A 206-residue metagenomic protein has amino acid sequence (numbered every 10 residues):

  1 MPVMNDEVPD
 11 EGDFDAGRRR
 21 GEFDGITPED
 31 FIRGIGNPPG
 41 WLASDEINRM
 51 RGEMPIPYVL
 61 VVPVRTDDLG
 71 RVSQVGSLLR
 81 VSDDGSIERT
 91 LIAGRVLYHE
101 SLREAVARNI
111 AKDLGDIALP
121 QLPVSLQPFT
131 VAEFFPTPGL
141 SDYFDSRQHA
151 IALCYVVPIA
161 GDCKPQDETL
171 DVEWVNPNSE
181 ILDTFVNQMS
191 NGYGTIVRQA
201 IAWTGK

Functional and structural regions predicted by a protein language model:
P2-G12, D84-R89, Q148, C154-K206: Nudix hydrolase/Nudix homology domain
P2-L69, F144-D145: Acidic, metal-coordinating catalytic segment for phosphate/diphosphate chemistry, firing primarily on the Nudix
V3-D6, D13-D24, I35-N37, W41 (+6 more regions): Small, basic N-terminal interaction modules of short regulatory proteins
R51-P57, V96-E100, E104, D145-H149: Short, solvent-exposed loop/helix junctions and linker helices that flank or host conserved functional motifs
P57-V59, S73, I151-L153, L170: Change "...and in nucleic-acid phosphodiester-cleaving endonucleases..." to "...and in nucleic-acid processing enzymes
P63-R65, L79, P158-I159: Residue-level signal for short segments within beta-strands and strand-turn junctions of well-structured beta-sheet
G70-A118: Conserved Nudix-box catalytic region and its N-terminal flanking loop in Nudix hydrolases and closely related
G115-C163: Active-site segment of metal-dependent pyrophosphate-handling enzymes, primarily the Nudix hydrolase catalytic core
